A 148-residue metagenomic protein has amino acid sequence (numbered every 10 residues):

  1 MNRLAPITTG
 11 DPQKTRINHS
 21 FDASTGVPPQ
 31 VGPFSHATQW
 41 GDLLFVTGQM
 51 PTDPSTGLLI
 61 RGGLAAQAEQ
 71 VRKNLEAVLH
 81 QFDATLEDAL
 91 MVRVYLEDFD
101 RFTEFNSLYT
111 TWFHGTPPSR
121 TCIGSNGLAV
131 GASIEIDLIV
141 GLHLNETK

Functional and structural regions predicted by a protein language model:
M1-K73, A77-L90, L96-K148: N-terminal presequence-like segments and the immediate start of the first folded domain
